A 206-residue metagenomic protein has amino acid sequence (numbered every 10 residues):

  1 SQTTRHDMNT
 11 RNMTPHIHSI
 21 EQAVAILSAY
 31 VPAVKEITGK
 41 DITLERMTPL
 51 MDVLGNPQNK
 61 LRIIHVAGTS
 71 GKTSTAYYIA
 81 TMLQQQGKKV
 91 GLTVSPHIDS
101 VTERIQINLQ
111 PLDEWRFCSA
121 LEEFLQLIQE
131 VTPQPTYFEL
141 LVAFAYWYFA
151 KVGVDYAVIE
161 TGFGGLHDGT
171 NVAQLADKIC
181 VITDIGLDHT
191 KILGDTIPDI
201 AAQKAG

Functional and structural regions predicted by a protein language model:
N9-G68, T75, T81-Q86, Q129: Short functional linear segments
T38-L44, P49-N59, Q85-Q174, L187-D195 (+1 more regions): ATP-dependent carboxylate-amine ligase catalytic core
A80, Q203: Histidine-anchored nucleotide/phosphate-binding helix
N171-K178, G206: Short, conserved loop/helix-junction motifs that constitute active-site signature segments in enzyme catalytic cores
I179-D184: Conserved beta-strand/loop subsegment of P-loop NTPase cores
